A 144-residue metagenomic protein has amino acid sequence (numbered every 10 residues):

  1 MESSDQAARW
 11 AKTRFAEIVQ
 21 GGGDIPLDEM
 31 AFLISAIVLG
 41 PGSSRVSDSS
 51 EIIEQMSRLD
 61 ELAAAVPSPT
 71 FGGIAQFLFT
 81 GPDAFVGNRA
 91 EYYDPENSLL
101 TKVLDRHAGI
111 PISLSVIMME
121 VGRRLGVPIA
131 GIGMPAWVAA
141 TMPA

Functional and structural regions predicted by a protein language model:
M1-A144: A structural boundary/capping signal
